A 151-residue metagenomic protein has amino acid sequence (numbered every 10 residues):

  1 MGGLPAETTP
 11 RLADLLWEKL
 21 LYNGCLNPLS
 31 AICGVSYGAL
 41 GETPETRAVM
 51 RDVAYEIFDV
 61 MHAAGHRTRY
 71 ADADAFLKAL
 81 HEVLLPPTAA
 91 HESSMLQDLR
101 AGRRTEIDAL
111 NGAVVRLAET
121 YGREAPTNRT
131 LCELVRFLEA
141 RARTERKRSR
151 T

Functional and structural regions predicted by a protein language model:
M1-D72: Internal alpha-helical scaffold of NAD(P)-dependent oxidoreductase catalytic cores
R47-T151: NAD(P)-dependent Rossmann-like dehydrogenase/reductase catalytic/cofactor-binding core
